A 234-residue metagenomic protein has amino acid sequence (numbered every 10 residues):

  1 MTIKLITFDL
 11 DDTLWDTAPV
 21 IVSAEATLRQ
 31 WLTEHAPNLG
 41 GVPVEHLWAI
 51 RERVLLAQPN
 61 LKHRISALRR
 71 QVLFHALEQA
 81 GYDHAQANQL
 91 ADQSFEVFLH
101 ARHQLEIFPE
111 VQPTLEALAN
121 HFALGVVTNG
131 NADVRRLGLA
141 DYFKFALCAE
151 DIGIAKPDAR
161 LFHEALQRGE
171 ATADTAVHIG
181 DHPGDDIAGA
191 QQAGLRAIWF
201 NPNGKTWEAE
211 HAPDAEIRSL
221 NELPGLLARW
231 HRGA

Functional and structural regions predicted by a protein language model:
M1-I6, A18, A85-A87, Q112-A234: Asp-based, Mg2+/Mn2+-dependent phosphohydrolase catalytic module
T2-P109: N-terminal helical cap/lid subdomain that shapes the substrate entry/recognition surface in HAD-like hydrolases
